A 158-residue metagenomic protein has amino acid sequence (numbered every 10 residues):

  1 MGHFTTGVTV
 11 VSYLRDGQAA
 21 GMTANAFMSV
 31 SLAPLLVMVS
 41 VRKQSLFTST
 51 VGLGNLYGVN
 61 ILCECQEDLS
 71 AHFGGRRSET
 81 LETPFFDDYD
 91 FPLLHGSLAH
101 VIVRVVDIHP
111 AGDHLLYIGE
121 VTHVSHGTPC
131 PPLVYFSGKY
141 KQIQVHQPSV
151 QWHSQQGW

Functional and structural regions predicted by a protein language model:
M1-W158: Basic, polyanion-binding surface patches
